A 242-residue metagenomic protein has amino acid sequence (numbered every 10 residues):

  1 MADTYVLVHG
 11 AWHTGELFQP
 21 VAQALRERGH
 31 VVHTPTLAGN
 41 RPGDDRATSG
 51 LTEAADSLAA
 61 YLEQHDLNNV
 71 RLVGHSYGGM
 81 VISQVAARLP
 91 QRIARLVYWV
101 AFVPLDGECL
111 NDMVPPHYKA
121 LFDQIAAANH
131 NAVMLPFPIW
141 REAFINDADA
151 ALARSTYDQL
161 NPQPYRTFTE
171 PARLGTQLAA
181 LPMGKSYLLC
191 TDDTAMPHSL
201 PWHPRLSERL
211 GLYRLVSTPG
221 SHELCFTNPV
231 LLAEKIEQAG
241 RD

Functional and structural regions predicted by a protein language model:
D3-D44: Conserved HGGG/HGGXW glycine-rich cap/lid loop of the alpha/beta-hydrolase fold
V31-V70, A87-R88, N111-P115: Active-site loop/oxyanion-hole signature of alpha/beta-hydrolase fold enzymes
V73-G78, I82: Gly/Ala-rich beta-loop-alpha elbow adjacent to hydrolase catalytic centers
A87, I93, V97-H130, T167-F168 (+2 more regions): Flexible "cap/lid" loop of the alpha/beta hydrolase fold
D158-Q177: Active-site nucleophile elbow and catalytic-triad environment of alpha/beta-hydrolase enzymes
P182-L189, R214: Catalytic His-Asp charge-relay segment
T191-F226, K235-A239: Conserved loop-alpha-helix segment in the C-terminal half of the alpha/beta-hydrolase fold that carries the catalytic
